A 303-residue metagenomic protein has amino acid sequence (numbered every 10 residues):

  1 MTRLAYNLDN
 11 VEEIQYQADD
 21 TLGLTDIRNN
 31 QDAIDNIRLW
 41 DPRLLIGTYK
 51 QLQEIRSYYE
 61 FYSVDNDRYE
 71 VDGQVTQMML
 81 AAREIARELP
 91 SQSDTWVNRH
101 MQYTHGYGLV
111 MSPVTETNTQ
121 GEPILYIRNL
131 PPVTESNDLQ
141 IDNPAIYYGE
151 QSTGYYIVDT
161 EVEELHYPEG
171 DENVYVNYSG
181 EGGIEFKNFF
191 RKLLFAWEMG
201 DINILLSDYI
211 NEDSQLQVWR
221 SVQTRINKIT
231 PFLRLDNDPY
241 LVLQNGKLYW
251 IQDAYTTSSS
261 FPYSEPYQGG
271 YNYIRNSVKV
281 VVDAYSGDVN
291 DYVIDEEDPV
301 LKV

Functional and structural regions predicted by a protein language model:
M1-V303: Soluble extracytoplasmic regions of secretory-pathway and membrane proteins
